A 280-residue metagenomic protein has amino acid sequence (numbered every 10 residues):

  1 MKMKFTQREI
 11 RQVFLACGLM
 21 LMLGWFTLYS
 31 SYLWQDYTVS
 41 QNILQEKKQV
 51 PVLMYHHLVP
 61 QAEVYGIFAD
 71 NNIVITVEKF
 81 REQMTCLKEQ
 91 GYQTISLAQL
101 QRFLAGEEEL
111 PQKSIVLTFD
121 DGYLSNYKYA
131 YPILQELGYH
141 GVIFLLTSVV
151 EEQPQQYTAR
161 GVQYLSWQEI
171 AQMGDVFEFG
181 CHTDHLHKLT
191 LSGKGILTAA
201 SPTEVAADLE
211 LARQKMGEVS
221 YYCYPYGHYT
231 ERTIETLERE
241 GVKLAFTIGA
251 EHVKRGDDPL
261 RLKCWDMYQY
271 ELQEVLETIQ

Functional and structural regions predicted by a protein language model:
M1-Q7: N-terminal secretory signal peptides that target proteins for export/translocation
T6, Q12-G18, W25-I115, C264 (+1 more regions): N-terminal pre-catalytic segment of deacetylase/amide-hydrolase enzymes
L44-K48, E108-P111, Q135-L137, Q172-G174 (+2 more regions): Extracellular/periplasmic catalytic domains that process cell-envelope and extracellular macromolecules
V50-P60, K113-I115, L124, Y129 (+2 more regions): Metal-dependent polysaccharide deacetylase catalytic core of the NodB/CE4 family, i.e., the active-site-bearing domain
Q93, E178, K243-L244, R261: Conserved beta-strand segments of alpha/beta enzyme cores
D120-D121: Noncatalytic alpha-helical scaffolds and linker/capping helices
Y139-F144, V242-I248: Short hydrophobic/aromatic-enriched beta-strand-loop microsegments
E231-R232, L244-T278: A cross-kingdom marker for long, charged
